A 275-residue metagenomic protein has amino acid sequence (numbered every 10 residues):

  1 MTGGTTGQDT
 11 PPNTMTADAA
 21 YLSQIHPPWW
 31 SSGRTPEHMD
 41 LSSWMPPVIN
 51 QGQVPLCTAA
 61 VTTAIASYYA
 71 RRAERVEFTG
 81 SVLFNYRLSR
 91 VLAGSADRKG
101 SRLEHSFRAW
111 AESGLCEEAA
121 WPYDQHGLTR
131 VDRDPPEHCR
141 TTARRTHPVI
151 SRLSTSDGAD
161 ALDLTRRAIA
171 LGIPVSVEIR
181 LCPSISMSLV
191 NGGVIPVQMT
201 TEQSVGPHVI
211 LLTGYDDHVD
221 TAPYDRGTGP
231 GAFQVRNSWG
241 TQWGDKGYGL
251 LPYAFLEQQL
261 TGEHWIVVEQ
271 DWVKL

Functional and structural regions predicted by a protein language model:
M1-D40: N-terminal zymogen propeptides
T2-D9, R34-P36, T63-S67, V91-R236 (+1 more regions): Predominantly the structural core of cysteine protease catalytic domains
A17, L22, W44-P47, L128 (+2 more regions): A generic signature of intrinsically disordered, low-complexity regions enriched in glycine/proline and charged/polar
A17, L22-H26, V82, A119 (+2 more regions): A general marker of short, structured functional hotspots
S43-A93, R98-E112: Active-site-adjacent structural elements in enzyme catalytic domains
